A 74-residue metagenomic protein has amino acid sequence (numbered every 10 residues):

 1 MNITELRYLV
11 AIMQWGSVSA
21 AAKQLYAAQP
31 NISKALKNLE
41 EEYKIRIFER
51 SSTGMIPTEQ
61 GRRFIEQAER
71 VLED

Functional and structural regions predicted by a protein language model:
N2-E5, Q29, G61, A68: The N-cap/first-turn positions of alpha helices within or immediately adjacent to helix-turn-helix DNA-binding domains
L6-M13, T58, I65: Hydrophobic residues on short alpha-helical segments
V10-A28: Short helix-boundary/capping micro-motifs
S17-V18, L36, R50: Helix-turn-helix DNA-binding elements, focusing on the entry/boundary residues of the two helices that contact DNA
A22-K23, T58, R62, E69: Residues within alpha-helical segments
E40-P57: A short LG(V/I)-centered, amphipathic sequence patch enriched for acidic residue(s) preceding the LG motif
E42-Y43, F64-D74: Alpha-helical linker/hinge and terminal dimerization helices associated with HTH transcriptional regulators
